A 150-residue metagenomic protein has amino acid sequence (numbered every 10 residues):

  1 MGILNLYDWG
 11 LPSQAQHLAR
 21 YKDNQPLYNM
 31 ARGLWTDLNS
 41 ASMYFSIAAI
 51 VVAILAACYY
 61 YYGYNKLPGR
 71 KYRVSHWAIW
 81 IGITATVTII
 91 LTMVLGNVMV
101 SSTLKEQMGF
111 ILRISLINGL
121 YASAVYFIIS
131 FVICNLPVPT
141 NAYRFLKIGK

Functional and structural regions predicted by a protein language model:
M1-A53: N-terminal signal-anchor transmembrane alpha-helix
M43-Y62, T84-I89: Generic alpha-helical transmembrane segments
I50-I54, L120-F131: Hydrophobic cores of alpha-helical transmembrane segments in multi-pass inner/ER membrane proteins, independent
G63-N65, M93-K105: Juxtamembrane "helix-exit" motif on the non-cytosolic side of transmembrane helices
G63-V74: Membrane-interface helix-boundary motifs at transmembrane edges
Y72-L91: Transmembrane alpha-helical segments of multi-pass membrane proteins
T103-I117: Non-cytosolic membrane-interface motifs at loop->transmembrane helix junctions
V125-K150: Cytosolic juxtamembrane helix at the C-terminal end of the final transmembrane segment
